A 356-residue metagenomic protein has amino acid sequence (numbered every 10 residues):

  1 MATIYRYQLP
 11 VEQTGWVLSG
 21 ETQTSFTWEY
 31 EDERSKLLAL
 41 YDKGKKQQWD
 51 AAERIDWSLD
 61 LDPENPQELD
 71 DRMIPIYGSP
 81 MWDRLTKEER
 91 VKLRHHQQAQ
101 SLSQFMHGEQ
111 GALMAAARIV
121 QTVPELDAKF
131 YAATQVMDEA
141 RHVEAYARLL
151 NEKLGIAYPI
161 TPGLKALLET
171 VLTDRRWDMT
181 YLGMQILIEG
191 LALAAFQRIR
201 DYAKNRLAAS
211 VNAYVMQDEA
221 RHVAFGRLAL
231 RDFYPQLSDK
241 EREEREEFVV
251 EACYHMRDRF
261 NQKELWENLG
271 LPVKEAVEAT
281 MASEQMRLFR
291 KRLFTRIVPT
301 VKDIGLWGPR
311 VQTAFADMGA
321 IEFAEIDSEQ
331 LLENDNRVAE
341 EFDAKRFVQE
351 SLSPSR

Functional and structural regions predicted by a protein language model:
M1-A117, Q121-K129, E152-P159, G163 (+3 more regions): Terminal targeting/low-complexity segments that flank the catalytic cores of oxidoreductases
S101-L102, A132, L182, N212: Short alpha-helical scaffolding segments that buttress acidic/His motifs in well-ordered protein cores
F105-L113, Q135-L150, Q185-F196, V215-G226 (+2 more regions): Alpha-helical transition-metal enzyme core signature, strongest for iron centers
L126-A133, R206: Alpha-helical scaffolds flanking conserved acidic
V143-R200: Active-site-adjacent scaffolding segments
A192-A252: Aromatic-anchored, glycine/proline-accented short structural segments that stabilize local strand-turns or short
